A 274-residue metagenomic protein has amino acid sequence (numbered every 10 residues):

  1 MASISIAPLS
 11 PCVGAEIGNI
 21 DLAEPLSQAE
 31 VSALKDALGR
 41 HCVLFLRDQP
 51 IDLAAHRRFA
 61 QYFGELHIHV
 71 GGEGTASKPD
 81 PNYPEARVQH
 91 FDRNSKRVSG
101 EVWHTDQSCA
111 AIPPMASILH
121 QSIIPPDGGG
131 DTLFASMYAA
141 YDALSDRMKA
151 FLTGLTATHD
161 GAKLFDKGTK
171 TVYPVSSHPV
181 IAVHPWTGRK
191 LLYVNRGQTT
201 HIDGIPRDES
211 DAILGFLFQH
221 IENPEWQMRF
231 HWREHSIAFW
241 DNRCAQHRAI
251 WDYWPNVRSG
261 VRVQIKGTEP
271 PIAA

Functional and structural regions predicted by a protein language model:
A2-I237, N242-A274: Non-heme Fe(II) oxygenase catalytic core, chiefly the N-lobe of the double-stranded beta-helix
